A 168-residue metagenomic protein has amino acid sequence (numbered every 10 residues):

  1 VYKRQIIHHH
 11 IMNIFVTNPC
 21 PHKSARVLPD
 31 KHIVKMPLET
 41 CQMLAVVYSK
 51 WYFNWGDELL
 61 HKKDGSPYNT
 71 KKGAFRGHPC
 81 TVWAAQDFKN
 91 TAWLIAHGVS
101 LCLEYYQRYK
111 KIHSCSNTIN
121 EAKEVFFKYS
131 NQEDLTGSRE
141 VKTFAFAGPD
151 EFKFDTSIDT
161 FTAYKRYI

Functional and structural regions predicted by a protein language model:
V1-Y2: Short, small-residue-biased leader/transition segments that mark boundaries at the very start of proteins
Q5-I6, H10: Generic short N-terminal amphipathic or hydrophobic helices
I11-H113: An N-terminal structural lobe/cap that precedes and organizes the functional/catalytic core across diverse proteins
M12, H97, I119-K123, L135: Phosphate/pyrophosphate-binding catalytic cores of soluble transferases and nucleic-acid-acting enzymes
T17, T40, T70, T81 (+6 more regions): Residue-identity detector for threonine
H113, T118-K128: Primarily interfacial, aromatic-capped hydrophobic alpha-helices that serve as membrane anchors
V125-I168: Aromatic-residue-lined binding/catalytic grooves and analogous aromatic/hydrophobic interfacial grooves in multimeric
